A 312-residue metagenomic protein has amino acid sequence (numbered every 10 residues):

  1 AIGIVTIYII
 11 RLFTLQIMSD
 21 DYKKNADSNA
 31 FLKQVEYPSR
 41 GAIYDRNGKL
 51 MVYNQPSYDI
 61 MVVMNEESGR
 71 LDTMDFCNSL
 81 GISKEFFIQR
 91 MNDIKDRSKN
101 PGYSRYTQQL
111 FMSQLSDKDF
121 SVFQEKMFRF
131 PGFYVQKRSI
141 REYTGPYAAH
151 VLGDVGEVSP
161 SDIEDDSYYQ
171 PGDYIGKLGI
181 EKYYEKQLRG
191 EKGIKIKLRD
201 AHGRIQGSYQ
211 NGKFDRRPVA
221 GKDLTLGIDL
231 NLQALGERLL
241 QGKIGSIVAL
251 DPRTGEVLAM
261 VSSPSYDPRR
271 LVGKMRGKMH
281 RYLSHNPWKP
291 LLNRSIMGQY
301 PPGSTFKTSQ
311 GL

Functional and structural regions predicted by a protein language model:
A1-G277, P290, Q299: Periplasmic/cell-envelope proteins involved in peptidoglycan metabolism and beta-lactam response
D20, Y282-P287: Gly/Ser-enriched beta-turn/beta-hairpin loop segments
G236, V257, T305-G311: Extended, hydrophobic alpha-helical segments in both membrane/secreted and soluble proteins
P287-F306: Short active-site loop at a secondary-structure junction that contains or immediately precedes the catalytic residue(s)
